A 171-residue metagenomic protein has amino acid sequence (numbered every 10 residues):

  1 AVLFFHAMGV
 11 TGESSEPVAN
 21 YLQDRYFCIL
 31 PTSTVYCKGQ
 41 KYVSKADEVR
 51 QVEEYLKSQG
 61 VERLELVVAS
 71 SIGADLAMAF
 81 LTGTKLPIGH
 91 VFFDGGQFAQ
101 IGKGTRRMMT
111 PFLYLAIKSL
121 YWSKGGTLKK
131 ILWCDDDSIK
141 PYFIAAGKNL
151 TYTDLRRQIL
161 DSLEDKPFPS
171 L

Functional and structural regions predicted by a protein language model:
A1-K38: Conserved HGGG/HGGXW glycine-rich cap/lid loop of the alpha/beta-hydrolase fold
P17, A79-G83: Active-site signature of alpha/beta-hydrolase-fold catalytic machinery across serine- and Asp/Cys-nucleophile hydrolases
V18, E48-V52, Q158: Hydrophobic alpha-helical packing elements
Y21-Q23, K85-L86, S170-L171: Short, conserved loop/helix-junction motifs that constitute active-site signature segments in enzyme catalytic cores
I29-L66: Active-site loop/oxyanion-hole signature of alpha/beta-hydrolase fold enzymes
V68-A77: Gly/Ala-rich beta-loop-alpha elbow adjacent to hydrolase catalytic centers
T82-S119: Flexible "cap/lid" loop of the alpha/beta hydrolase fold
K103-T105, S119-L171: Conserved alpha/beta-hydrolase catalytic His-Asp/Glu region
